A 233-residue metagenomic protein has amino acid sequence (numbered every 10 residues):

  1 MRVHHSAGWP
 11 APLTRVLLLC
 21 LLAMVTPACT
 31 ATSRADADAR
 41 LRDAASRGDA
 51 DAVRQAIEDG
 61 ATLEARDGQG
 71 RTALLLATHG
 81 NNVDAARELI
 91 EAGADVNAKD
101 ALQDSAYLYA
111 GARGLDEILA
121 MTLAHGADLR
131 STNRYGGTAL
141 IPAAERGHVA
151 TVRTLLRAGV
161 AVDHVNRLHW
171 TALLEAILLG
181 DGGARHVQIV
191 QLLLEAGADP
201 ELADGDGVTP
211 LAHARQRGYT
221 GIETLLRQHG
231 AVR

Functional and structural regions predicted by a protein language model:
P27-A28: C-terminal motif of bacterial Sec signal peptides marking the signal peptidase cleavage site
T32-L76: N-terminal segments that cap or nucleate solenoid repeat domains
D43-G48, L76-N82, Y109-L115, P142-H148 (+2 more regions): Ankyrin repeat A-helix N-terminal signature
D49-I57, N82-I90, L115-L123, H148-L156 (+2 more regions): Ankyrin repeat structural motif
P200-R233: Leucine-rich solenoid repeat scaffolds
